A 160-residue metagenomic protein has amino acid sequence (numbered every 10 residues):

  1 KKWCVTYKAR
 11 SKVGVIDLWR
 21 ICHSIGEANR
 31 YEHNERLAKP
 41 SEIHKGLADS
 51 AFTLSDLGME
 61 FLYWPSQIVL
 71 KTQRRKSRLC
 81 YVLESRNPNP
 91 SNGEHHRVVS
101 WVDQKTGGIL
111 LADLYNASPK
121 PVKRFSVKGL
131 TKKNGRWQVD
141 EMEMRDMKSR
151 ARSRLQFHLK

Functional and structural regions predicted by a protein language model:
V5-T6, I16, V99-V102: Short, hydrophobic/aromatic-rich beta-strand segments within well-structured domains
S11-H96, N116-P119: Flexible, processing/modification-adjacent segments and terminal tails in exported/periplasmic/extracellular proteins
S55-D56, R78-K160: Gly/Pro-enriched, hydrophobic low-complexity segments that function as extracytoplasmic propeptides/linkers
